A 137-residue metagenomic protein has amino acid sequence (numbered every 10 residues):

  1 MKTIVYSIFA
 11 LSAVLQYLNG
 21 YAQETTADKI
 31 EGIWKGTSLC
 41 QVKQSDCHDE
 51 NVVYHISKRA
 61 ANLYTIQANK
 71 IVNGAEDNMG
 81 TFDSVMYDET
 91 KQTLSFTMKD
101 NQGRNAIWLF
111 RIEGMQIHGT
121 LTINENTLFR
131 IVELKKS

Functional and structural regions predicted by a protein language model:
M1-Y6: Positively charged n-region of N-terminal signal peptides that target proteins for export
S7-Q16: Bacterial N-terminal signal peptides
T26-I30, N69: Short beta-strand segments and strand-loop junctions that repeat across beta-rich extracellular domains
I30, G36-H55, M86-S137: Beta-sheet ligand-binding and adhesion/scaffold domains
S45-S84: N-terminal glycine/threonine-rich, aromatic-flanked beta-hairpin/loop signature
